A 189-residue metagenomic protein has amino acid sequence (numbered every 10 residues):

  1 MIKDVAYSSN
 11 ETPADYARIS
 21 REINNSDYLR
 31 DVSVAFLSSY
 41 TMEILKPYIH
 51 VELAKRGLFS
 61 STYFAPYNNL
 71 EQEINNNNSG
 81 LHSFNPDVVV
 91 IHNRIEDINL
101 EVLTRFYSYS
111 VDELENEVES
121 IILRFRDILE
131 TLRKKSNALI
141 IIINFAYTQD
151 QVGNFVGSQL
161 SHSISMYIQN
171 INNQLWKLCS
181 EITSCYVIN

Functional and structural regions predicted by a protein language model:
M1-Y28: Short N-terminal or domain-adjacent regulatory/targeting segments
I2-K3, N24-D31, K46-N189: Alpha-helical cap/lid subdomain in secreted, periplasmic, or secretory-pathway luminal O-acyl-processing enzymes
F36-L37, I143: Short hydrophobic segments within beta-strands
S38-M42, K46: Extended, charged helical/alpha-beta scaffold domains that provide interaction surfaces
